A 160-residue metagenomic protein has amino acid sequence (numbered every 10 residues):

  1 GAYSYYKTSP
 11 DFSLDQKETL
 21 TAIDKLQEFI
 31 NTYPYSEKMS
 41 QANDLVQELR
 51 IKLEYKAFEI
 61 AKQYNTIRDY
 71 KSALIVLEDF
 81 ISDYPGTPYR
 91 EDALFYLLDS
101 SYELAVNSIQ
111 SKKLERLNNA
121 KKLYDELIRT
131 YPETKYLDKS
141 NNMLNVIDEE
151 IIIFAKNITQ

Functional and structural regions predicted by a protein language model:
G1-Q160: Acidic, polar-rich low-complexity tracts and alpha-helical solenoid repeat scaffolds
